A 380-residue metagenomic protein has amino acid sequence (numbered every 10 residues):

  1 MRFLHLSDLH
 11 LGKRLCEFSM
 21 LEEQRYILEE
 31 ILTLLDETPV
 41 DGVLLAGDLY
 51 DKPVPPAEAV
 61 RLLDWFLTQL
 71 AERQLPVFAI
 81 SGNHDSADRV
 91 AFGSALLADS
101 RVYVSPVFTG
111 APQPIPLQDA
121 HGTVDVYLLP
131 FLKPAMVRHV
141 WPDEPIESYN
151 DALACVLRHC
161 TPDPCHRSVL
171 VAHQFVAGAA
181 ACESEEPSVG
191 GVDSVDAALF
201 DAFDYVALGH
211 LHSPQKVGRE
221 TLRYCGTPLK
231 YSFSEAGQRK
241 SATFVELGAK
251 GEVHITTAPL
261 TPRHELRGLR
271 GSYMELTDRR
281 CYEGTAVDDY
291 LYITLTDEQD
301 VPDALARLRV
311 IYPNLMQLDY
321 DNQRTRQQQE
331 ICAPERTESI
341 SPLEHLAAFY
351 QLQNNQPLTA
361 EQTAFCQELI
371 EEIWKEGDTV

Functional and structural regions predicted by a protein language model:
M1-T68, E72, T363, Q367-E372 (+1 more regions): N-terminal active-site segment of His-dependent metallophosphoesterases
D8, L28, V43, D48 (+8 more regions): Divalent metal-coordination and catalytic microenvironments
L35-P39, D119-A120, P162-C165, G284-A286: Glycine-rich phosphate-binding loop signature in dinucleotide/nucleotide-binding domains
E37, G42, L247-V380: Accessory, non-catalytic peripheral segments of nucleic-acid enzymes
P55, H84-G218: His/Asp/Glu-rich metal-coordinating catalytic cores of metallo-dependent phosphodiesterases/hydrolases acting on
E72-V77, H166: A short helix->loop->beta-strand "cap" motif at the edges of active sites that frequently abuts
P114-P116, F244-E246, T294: Short, well-ordered beta-strand micro-motif
A197, D204-P262: A conserved active-site cap/scaffold subdomain adjacent to cofactor or substrate pockets
